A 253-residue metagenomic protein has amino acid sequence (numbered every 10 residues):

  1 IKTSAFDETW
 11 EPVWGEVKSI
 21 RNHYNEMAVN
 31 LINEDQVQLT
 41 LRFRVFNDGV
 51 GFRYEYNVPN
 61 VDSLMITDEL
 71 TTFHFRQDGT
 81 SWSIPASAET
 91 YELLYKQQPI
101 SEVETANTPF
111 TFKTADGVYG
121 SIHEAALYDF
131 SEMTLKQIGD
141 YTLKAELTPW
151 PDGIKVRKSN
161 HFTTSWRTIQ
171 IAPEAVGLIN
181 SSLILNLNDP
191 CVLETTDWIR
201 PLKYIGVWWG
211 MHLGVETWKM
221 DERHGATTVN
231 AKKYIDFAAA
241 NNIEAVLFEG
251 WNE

Functional and structural regions predicted by a protein language model:
I1-L193: N-terminal accessory beta-strand-rich subdomains and adjacent acidic, glycine-rich linkers that precede catalytic cores
S159-N241, A245: An acidic-aromatic substrate-binding cleft motif
N252-E253: C-terminal soluble interaction/assembly domains
